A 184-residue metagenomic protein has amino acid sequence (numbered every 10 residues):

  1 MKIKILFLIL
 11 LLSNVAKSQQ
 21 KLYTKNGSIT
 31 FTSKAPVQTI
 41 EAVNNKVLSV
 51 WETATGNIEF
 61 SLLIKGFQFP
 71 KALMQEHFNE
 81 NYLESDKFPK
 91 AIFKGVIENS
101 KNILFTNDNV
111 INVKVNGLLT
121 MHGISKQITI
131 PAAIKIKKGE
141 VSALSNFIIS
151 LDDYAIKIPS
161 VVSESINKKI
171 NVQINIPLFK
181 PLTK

Functional and structural regions predicted by a protein language model:
M1-K21: Bacterial Sec-dependent N-terminal signal peptides
Q19-K184: Low-complexity, acidic/polar, glycine-enriched regions of mature
